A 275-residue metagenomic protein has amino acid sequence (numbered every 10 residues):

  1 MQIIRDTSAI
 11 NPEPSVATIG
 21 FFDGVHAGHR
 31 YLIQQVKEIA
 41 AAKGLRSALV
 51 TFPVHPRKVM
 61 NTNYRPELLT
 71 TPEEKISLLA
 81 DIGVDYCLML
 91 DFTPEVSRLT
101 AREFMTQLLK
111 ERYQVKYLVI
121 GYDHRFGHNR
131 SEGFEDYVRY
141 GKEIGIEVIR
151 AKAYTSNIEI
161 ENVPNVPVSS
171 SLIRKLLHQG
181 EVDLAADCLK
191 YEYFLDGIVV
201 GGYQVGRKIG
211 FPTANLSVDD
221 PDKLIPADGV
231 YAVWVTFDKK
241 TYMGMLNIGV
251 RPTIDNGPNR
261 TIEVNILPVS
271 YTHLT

Functional and structural regions predicted by a protein language model:
Q2-S8: Short acidic-hydrophobic, aromatic-tinged amphipathic segments that line or gate anion-handling sites
I4, C87-M89, E147-A151: General small-molecule cofactor/ligand-binding pocket signal
A9-T71: N-terminal catalytic cores of NTP/NDP-binding nucleotidyl/phosphoryl-transfer enzymes
H26, L79, L118, A185 (+1 more regions): Residue-level signal for inorganic ion chemistry
V36, Y137, T272: Aromatic/hydrophobic pocket-lining residues that form π-stacking "cages" and hydrophobic walls in ligand
R46-N61, P66-R112: Active-site-proximal cofactor/substrate-binding loop regions of enzyme domains
R98-P212: Classical nucleotidyltransferase
G202-L274: Phosphate/ribose-recognition catalytic cores of enzymes acting on nucleotide-derived substrates
